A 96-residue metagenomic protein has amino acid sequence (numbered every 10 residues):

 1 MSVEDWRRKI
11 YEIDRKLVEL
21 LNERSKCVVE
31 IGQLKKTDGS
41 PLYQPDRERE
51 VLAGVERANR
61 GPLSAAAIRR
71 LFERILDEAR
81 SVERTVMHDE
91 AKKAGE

Functional and structural regions predicted by a protein language model:
M1-E96: Domain-level signature for soluble enzymes in the chorismate/prephenate branch of the shikimate pathway
